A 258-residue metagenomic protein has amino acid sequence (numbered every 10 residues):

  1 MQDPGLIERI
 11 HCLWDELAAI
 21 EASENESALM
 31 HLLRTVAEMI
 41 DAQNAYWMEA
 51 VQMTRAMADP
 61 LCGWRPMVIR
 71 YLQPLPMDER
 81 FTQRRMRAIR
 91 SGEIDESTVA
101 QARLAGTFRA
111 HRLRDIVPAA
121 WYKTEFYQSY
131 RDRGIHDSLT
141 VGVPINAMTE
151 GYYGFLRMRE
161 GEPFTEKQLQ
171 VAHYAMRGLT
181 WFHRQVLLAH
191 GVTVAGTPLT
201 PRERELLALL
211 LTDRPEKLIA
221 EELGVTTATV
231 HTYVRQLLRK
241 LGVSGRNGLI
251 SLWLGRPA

Functional and structural regions predicted by a protein language model:
P4-G5, C12-S23, S27, H31-N146 (+2 more regions): Regulatory input/activation interfaces that engage signals or partners
R157-A172: Regulatory loop-to-helix N-cap segments in sensory/regulatory domains that couple ligand/signal detection
A172-T180: Allosteric cytosolic regulatory segments
Q185-E205, A258: Regulatory hinge/linker segments at domain boundaries that couple sensory/effector modules to output domains
E203-L210, L249: Short alpha-helical "packing" element that flanks the helix-turn-helix/winged-helix DNA-binding module
L211-T212, L254: Short, locally clustered residues in the helix-turn-helix/winged-helix DNA-binding domain
D213-G248: Recognition helix of helix-turn-helix DNA-binding domains
S251-A258: Intrinsically disordered, low-complexity basic tails/linkers immediately adjacent to helix-turn-helix/homeobox/MYB/SANT
